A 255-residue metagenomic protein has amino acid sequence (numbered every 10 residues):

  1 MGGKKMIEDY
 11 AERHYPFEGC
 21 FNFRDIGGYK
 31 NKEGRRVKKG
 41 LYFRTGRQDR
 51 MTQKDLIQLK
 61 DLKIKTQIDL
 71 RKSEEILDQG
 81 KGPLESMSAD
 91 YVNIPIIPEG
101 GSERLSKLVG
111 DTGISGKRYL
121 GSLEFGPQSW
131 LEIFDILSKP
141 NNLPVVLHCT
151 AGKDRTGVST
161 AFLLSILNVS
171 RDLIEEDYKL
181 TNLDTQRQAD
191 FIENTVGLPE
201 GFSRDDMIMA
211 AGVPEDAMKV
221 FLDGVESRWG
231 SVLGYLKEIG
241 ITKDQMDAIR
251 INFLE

Functional and structural regions predicted by a protein language model:
M1-V146, S159-E255: Cys-dependent protein tyrosine phosphatase-like superfamily
A151, R155-T156: Ser/Thr-glycine-rich phosphate-binding loops at phosphate-binding pockets of nucleotides, nucleotide cofactors
